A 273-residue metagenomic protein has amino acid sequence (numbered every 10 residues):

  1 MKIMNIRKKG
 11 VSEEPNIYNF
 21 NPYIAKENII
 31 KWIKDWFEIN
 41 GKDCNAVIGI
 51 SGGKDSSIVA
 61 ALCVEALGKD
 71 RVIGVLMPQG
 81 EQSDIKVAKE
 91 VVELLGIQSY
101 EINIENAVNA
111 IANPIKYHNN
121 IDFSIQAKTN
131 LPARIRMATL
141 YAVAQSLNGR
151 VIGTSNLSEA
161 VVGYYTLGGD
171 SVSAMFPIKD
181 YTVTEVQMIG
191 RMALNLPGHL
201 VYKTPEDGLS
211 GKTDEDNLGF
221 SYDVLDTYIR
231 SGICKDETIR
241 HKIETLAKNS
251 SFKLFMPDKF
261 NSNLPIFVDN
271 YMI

Functional and structural regions predicted by a protein language model:
K2-I48, D70-I73, Q79-E81, K89-N106 (+5 more regions): ATP/NTP-dependent adenylation/nucleotidyl-transfer catalytic domains that generate, transfer, or process NMP-activated
G53: Conserved G/P- and acidic residue-centered "switch" motifs that form tight phosphate/ATP-binding loops in soluble
S56, L157-A160: Generic detector of well-ordered alpha-helical packing
S56-A60, I85-K89: Short, surface-exposed alpha-helical segments at coil->helix boundaries
A61-E65: Short, well-ordered alpha-helices that flank and scaffold nucleotide-derived cofactor binding pockets
